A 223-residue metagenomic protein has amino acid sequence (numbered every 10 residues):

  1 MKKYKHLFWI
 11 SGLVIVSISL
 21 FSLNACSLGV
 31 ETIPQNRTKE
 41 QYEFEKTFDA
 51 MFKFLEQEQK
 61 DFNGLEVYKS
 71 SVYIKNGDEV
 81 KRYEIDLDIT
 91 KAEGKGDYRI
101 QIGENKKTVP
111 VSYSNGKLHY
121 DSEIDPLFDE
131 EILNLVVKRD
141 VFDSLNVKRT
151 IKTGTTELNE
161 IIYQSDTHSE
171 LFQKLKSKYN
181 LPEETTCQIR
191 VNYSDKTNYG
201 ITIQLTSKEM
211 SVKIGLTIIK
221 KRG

Functional and structural regions predicted by a protein language model:
M1-N24: Sec-dependent bacterial lipoprotein signal peptides
S19-S71: N-terminal leader/targeting segments and the immediate start of mature chains
K60-E66, D86-K95, K117, T156 (+2 more regions): Short, solvent-exposed coil/turn segments at beta-strand boundaries
V72-G77, G103, H168, Q204-K213: Hydrophobic lipid-interacting interfaces of membrane-associated proteins
V80-D129: An acidic-aromatic
K117, D121-K148: A small/polar (G/S/T-enriched), proline-flanked helix-loop surface module common in exported/cell-envelope proteins
K138-S194: Extended beta-strand-rich segments in extracellular/periplasmic secretory proteins, especially within noncatalytic
L171-G223: Gly/Pro-enriched, hydrophobic low-complexity segments that function as extracytoplasmic propeptides/linkers
